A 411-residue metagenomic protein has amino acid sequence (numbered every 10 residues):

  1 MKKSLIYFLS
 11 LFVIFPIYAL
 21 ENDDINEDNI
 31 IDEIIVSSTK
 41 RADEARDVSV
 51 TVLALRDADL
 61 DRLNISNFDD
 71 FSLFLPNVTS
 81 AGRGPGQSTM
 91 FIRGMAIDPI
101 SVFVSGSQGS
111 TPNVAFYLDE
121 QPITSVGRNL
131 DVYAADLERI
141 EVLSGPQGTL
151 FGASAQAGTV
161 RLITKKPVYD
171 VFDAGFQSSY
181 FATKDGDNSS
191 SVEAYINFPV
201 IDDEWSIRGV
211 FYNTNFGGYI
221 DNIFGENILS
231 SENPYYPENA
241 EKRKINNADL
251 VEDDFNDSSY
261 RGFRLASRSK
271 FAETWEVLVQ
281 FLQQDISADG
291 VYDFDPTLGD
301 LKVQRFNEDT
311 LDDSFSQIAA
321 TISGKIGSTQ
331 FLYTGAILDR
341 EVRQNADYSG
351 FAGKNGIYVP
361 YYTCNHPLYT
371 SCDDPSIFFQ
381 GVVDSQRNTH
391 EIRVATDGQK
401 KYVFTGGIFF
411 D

Functional and structural regions predicted by a protein language model:
M1-K2, F8-L9, F15-L63, D70-F74 (+3 more regions): N-terminal Sec signal peptide and the immediately downstream disordered periplasmic leader that contains the TonB box
R41-D43, I97, F181-T183, T214-G218 (+8 more regions): Structural signature of outer-membrane beta-barrel domains
V52, L60, F71-S72, I140-G145 (+2 more regions): Non-catalytic regulatory/gating segments with a bias toward low-complexity or hydrophobic composition
D69, L73-Q121: Extracytoplasmic beta-strand/coil segments of soluble accessory domains associated with Gram-negative outer-membrane
F71, M90-F91, V104, V142 (+2 more regions): N-terminal periplasmic accessory domains that precede and gate Gram-negative outer-membrane beta-barrel machines
V104-P146, A194, Y236-P237: Short acidic/polar hinge/loop motifs at secondary-structure boundaries that mediate gating or recognition
D173-G175, K184-A288, S316, D384-H390 (+1 more regions): Transmembrane beta-barrel wall of Gram-negative outer-membrane proteins
I220-D253, D289-F306, D347-Q380: Solvent-exposed loop segments that connect transmembrane elements
